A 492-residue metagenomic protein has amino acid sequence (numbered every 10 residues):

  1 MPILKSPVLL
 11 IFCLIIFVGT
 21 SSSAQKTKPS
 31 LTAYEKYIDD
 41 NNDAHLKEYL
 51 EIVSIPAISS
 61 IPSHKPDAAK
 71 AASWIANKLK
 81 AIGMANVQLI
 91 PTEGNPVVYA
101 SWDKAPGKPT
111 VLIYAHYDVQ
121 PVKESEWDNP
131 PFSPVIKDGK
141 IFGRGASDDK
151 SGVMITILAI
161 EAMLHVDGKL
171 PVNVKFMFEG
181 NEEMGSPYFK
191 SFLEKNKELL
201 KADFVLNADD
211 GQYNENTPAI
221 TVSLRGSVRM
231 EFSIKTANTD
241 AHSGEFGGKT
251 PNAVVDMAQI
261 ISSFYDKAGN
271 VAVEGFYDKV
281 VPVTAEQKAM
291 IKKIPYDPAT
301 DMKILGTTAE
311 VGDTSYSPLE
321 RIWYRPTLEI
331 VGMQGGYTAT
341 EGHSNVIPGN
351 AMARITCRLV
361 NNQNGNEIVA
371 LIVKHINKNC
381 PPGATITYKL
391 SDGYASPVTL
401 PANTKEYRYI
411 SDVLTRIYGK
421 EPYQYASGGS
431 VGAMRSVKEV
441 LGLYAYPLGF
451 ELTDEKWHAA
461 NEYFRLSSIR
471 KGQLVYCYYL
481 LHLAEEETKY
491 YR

Functional and structural regions predicted by a protein language model:
M1-P29: Bacterial Sec-dependent N-terminal signal peptides
K28-K70: N-terminal capping segment at the start of a domain
D39, L50-I58, A76-M84, E161 (+5 more regions): Sec-exported extracytoplasmic/periplasmic mature domains
E48, I58-K108, F132-V135: A non-catalytic alpha/beta surface segment that caps or lines the substrate-entry region of metallo-dependent hydrolase
K108-F178, E198, K471: Active-site metal-coordination/substrate-binding segment of hydrolases, especially metallo-dependent peptidases
P171-P251: Histidine/acidic-residue-rich, glycine-tolerant segments that coordinate divalent metal ions
N214-E215, E274-N350, R358-K374, N379 (+1 more regions): An extended, acidic, His-containing surface patch that forms the Zn2+-binding/catalytic region of metallohydrolases
E231, A237-M302: Polar, glycine-rich mid-to-C-terminal structural blocks that act as macromolecule-binding/assembly scaffolds
